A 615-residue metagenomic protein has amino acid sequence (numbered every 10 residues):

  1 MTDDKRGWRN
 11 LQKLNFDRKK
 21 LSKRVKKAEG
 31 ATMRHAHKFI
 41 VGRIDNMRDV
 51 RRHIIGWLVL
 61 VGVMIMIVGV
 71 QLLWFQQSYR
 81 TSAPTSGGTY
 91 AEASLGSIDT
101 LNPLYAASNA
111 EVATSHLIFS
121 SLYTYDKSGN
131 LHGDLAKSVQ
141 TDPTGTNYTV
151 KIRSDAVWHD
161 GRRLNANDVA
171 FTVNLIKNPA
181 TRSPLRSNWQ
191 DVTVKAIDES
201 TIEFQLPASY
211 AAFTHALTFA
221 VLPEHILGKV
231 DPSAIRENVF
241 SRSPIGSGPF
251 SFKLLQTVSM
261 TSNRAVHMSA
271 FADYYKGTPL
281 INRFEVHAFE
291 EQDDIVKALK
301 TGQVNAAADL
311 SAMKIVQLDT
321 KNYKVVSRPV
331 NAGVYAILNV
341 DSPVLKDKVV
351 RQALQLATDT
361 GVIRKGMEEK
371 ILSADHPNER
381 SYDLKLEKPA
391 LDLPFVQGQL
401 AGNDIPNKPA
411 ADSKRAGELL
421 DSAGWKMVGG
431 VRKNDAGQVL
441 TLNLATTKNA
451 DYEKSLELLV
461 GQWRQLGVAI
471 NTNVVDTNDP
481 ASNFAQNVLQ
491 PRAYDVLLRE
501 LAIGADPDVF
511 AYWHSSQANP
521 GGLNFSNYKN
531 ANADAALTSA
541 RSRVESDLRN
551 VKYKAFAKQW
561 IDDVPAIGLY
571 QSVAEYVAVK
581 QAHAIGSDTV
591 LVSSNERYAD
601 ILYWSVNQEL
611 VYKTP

Functional and structural regions predicted by a protein language model:
T2-K27, I67, T358-G402, K414 (+2 more regions): Detector for C-terminal structural segments
D3-T32, S138-R182, E203-Q205, V344: Aromatic- and charge-enriched surface segment that lines or borders ligand/interaction sites
A91, N165-T172, T201-E203, P249 (+4 more regions): Alpha-helical secondary-structure segments
A93-P143, N174, I245: N-terminal lobe/hinge region of extracytoplasmic solute-binding protein
G96-S115, L135-A136, R162-R163, P184 (+5 more regions): A structural "hinge/loop" feature
R186-P232: Surface-exposed binding/hinge segments that line and control ligand-binding clefts or catalytic entry sites
F219-P279, R283, D293, T301 (+2 more regions): Gly/Pro-rich hinge or "lid" segments in bacterial periplasmic/extracellular proteins
F271-Q317, A469-N471: Ligand-site clamp/hinge motif
